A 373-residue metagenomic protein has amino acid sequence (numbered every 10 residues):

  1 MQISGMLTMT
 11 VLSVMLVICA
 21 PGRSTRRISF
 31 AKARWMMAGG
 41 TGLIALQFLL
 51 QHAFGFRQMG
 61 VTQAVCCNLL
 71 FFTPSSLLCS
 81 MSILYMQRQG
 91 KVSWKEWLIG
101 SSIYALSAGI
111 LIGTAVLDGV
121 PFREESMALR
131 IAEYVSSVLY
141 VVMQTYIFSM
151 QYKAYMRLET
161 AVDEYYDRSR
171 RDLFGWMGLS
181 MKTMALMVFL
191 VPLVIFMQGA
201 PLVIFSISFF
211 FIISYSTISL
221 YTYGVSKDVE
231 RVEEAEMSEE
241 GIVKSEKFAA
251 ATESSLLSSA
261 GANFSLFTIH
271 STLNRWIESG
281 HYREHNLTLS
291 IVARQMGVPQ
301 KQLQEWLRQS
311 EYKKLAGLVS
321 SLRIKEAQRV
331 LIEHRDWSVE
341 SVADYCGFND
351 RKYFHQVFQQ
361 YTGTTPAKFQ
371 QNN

Functional and structural regions predicted by a protein language model:
M1-I110, E125-A128, V135: N-terminal low-complexity or simple alpha-helical regulatory segments that function as activation/interaction modules
L16, Q51, A108-A115, V191 (+2 more regions): Structural signal for membrane-spanning alpha-helices in multi-pass inner-membrane proteins, emphasizing helix cores
R26-L46, G100-S102, L129-V194, I207-Y215: Alpha-helical transmembrane segments of multi-pass integral membrane proteins
R57-Q63, D118-P121, A185-L202: Alpha-helical transmembrane segments and their membrane-interface junctions in multi-pass membrane proteins
L69-L78, M197-Y221: Hydrophobic alpha-helical transmembrane segments and immediately flanking/interface helices in integral membrane
M86-W97, M150, S208-E236: Alpha-helical transmembrane segments and their immediate juxtamembrane interface regions
I112-F122, K153: Membrane-helix interface motif
Y221-Y345, K352, V357-Q360, T364-N373: Membrane-proximal linker segments that couple transmembrane helices to downstream signaling/catalytic modules
